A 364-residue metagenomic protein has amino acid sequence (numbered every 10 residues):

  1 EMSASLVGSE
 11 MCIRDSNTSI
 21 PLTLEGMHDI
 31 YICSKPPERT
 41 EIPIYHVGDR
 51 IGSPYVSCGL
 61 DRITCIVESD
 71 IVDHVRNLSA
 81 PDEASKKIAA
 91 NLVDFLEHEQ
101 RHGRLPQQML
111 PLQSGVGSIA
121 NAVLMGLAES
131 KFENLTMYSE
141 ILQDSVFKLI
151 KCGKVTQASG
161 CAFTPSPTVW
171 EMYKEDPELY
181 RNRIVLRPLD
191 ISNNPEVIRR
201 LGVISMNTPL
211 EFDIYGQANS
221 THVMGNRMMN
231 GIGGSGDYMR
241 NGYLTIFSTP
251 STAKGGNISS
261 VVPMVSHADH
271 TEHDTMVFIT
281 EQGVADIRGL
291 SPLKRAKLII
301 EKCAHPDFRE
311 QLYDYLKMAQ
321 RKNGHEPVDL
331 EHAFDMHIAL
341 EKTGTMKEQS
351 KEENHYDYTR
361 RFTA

Functional and structural regions predicted by a protein language model:
E1-G8, C12-I13: Single conserved hydrophobic/aromatic residue that forms the stacking wall/gate of nucleotide- or nucleobase-binding
R14-L22, Y31-D61: His/Asp/Glu-rich metal-coordinating catalytic cores of metallo-dependent phosphodiesterases/hydrolases acting on
T64-S79: Gly-rich Lys/Arg/Thr-decorated short loops/hinges at beta-loop-alpha junctions or inter-strand turns that position
A80-M172: N-terminal active-site beta-alpha-beta segment that forms phosphate/nucleotide-binding and substrate-recognition loops
L142-F212: Ligand-binding beta-strand-loop-alpha-helix segment within the catalytic cores of soluble metabolic enzymes
G153-Y173, I258-E281: A structural-propensity feature for long, helix-poor, extended segments
V197-M206, V223-I232, Y238-M276: Structured beta-strand/loop patches that form or line metal/cofactor-binding pockets in enzymes
H270-R321: A hydrophobic, small-residue-rich beta->alpha segment in the mid-to-C-terminal subdomain of diverse proteins
